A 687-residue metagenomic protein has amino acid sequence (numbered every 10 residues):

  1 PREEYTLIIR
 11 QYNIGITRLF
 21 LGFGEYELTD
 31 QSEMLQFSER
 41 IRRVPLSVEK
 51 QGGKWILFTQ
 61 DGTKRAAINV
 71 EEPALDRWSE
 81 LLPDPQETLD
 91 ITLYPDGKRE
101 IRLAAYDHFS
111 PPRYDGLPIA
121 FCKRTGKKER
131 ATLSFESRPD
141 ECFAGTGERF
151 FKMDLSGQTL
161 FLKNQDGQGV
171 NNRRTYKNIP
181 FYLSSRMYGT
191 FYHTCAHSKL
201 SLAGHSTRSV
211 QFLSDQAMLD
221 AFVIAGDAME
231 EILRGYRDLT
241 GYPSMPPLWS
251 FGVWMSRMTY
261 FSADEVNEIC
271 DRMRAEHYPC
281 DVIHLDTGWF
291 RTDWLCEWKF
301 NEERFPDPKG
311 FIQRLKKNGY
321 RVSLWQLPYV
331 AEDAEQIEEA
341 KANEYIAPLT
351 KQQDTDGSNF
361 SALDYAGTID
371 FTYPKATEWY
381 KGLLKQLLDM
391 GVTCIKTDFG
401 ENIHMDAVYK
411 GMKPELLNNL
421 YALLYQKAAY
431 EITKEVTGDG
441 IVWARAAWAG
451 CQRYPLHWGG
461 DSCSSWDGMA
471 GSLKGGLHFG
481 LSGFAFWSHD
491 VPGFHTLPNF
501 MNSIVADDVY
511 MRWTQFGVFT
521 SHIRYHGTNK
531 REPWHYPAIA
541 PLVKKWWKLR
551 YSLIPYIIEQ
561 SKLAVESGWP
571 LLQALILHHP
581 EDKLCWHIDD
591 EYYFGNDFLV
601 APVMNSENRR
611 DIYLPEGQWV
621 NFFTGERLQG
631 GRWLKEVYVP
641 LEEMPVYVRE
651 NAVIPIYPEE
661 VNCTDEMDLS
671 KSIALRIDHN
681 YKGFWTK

Functional and structural regions predicted by a protein language model:
R2, I8-Q11, L19-P247, R257-M258 (+6 more regions): Catalytic and substrate-binding clefts that recognize carbohydrates or anionic sugar/phosphate headgroups
T6, G167-V170, K177-I179, T240-Y242 (+11 more regions): Generic recognition of flexible, low-complexity loop/linker segments
T6, I16-R18, P180-F181, M187-T190 (+20 more regions): Beta-sheet entry/capping signal
I14, G22-G24, G53, Q60-G62 (+22 more regions): An acidic- and aromatic-residue-enriched active-site/binding cleft used to recognize and process polar
G24, E80, D84, Y94 (+5 more regions): Aromatic- and carboxylate-enriched substrate-binding clefts and catalytic-loop regions of carbohydrate-active enzymes
N171-N172, P246, S256-P306: A conserved hydrophobic secondary-structure block that centers on an alpha-helix together with its immediately flanking
Y430-E435, D439-G440, A447-W458, G468-G471 (+2 more regions): Catalytic core of carbohydrate-active enzymes
